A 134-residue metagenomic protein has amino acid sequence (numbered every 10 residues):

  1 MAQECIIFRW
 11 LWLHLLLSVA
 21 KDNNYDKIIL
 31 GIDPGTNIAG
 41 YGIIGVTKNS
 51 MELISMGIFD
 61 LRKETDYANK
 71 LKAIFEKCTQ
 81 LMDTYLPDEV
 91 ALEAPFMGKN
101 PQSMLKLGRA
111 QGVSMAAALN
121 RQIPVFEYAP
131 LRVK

Functional and structural regions predicted by a protein language model:
W10-K134: Phosphate- and other anionic-substrate recognition elements at nucleic-acid/protein interfaces
